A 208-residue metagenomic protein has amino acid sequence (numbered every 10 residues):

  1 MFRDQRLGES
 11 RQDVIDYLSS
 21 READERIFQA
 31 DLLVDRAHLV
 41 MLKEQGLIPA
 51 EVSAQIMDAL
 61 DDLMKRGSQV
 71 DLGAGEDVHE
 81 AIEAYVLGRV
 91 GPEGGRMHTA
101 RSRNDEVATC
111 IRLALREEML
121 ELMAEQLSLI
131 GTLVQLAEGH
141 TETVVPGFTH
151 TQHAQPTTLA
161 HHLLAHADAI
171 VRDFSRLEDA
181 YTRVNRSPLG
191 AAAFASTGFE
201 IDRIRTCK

Functional and structural regions predicted by a protein language model:
M1-S196, E200-C207: A helix-coil-helix interface module used to build multimeric assemblies and to scaffold catalytic/cofactor sites
